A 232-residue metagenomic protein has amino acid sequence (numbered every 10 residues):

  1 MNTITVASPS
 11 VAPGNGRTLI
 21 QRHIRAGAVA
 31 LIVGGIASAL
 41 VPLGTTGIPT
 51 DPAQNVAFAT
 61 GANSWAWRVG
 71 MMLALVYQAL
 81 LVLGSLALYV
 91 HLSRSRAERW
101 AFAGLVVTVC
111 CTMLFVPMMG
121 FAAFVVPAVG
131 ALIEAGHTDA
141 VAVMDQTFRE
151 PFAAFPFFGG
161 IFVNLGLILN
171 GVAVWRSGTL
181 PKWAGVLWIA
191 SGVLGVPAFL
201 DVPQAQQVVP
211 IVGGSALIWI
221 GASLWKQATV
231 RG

Functional and structural regions predicted by a protein language model:
N2-G232: Hydrophobic, aromatic-enriched alpha-helical segments typical of multi-pass transmembrane helices
